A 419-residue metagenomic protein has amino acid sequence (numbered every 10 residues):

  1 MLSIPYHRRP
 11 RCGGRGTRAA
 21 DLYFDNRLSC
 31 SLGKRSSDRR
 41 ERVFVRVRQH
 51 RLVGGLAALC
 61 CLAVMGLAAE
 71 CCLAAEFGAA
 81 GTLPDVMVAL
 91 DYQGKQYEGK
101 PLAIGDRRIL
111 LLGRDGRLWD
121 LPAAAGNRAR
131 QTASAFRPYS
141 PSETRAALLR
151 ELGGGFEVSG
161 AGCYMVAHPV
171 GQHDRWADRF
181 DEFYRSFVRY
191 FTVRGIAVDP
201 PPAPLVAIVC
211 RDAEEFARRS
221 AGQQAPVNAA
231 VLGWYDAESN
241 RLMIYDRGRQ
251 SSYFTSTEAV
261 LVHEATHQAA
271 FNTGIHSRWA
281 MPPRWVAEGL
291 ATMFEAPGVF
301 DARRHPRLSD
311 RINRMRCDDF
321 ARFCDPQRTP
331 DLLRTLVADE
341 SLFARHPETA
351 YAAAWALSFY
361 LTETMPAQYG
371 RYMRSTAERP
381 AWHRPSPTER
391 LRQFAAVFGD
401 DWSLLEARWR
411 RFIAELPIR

Functional and structural regions predicted by a protein language model:
M1-I4, V43-V47, V53, V64-M65: Short hydrophobic transmembrane-like helices used for membrane targeting/insertion
S3, S29-S31, S36-S37: Serine residues within intrinsically disordered or low-complexity segments
Y6-H7, D21-N26, D38, H50: Intrinsic-disorder-associated, low-complexity terminal segments enriched in Asp/Asn/His/Tyr and depleted of Lys/Arg
C12-R15, L52-V53: Short linear segments in intrinsically disordered or otherwise low-structure-confidence regions
G55-E70: Bacterial N-terminal signal peptides
E70-R194, V206, R219-S220: Compositionally biased alpha-helical segments
E151, N228-I244, S256, R278-R419: Acidic/His/Gly-enriched intrinsically disordered linker/tail segments that often contain short helix/coil "MoRF-like"
G153-P283, A381, P385-Q393: Juxtacatalytic substrate-recognition/specificity segment
